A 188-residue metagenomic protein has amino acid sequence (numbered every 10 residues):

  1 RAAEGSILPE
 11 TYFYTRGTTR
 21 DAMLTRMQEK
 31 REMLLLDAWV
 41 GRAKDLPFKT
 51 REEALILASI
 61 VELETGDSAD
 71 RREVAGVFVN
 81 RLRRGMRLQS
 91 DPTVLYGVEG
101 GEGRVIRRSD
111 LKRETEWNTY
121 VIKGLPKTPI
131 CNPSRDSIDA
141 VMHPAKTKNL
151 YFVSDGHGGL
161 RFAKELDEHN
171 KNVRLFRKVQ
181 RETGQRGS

Functional and structural regions predicted by a protein language model:
R1-S188: Bacterial extracytoplasmic/cell-wall-associated proteins, especially those involved in peptidoglycan
